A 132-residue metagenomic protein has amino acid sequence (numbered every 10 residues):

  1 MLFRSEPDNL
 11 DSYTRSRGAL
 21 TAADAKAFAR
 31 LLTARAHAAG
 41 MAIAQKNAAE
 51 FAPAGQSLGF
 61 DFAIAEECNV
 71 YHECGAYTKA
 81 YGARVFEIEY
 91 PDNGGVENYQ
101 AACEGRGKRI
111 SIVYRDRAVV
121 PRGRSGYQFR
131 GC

Functional and structural regions predicted by a protein language model:
M1-L2: Short, small-residue-biased leader/transition segments that mark boundaries at the very start of proteins
S5-P7, A63: Hydrophobic residues within beta-strands of alpha/beta enzymes
D8-L10, N47-A48: Short, well-ordered beta-to-alpha junction loops that form the rim of enzyme active sites and present histidine/acidic
L10-A23: Surface-exposed cleft-lining segments at the edges of enzyme active sites
A22-C132: Surface-exposed substrate-engagement region within the catalytic domains of secreted or surface-exposed extracellular
